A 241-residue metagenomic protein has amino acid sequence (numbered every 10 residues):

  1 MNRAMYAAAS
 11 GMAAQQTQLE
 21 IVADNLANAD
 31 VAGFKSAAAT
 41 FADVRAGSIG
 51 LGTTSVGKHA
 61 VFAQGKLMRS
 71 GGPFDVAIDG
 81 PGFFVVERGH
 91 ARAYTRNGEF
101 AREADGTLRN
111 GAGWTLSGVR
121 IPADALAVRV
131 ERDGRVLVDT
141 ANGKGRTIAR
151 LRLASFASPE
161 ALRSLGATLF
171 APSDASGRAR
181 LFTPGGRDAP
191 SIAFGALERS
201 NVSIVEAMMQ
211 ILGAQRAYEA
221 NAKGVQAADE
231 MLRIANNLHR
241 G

Functional and structural regions predicted by a protein language model:
M1-G241: Amphipathic alpha-helical polymerization modules
